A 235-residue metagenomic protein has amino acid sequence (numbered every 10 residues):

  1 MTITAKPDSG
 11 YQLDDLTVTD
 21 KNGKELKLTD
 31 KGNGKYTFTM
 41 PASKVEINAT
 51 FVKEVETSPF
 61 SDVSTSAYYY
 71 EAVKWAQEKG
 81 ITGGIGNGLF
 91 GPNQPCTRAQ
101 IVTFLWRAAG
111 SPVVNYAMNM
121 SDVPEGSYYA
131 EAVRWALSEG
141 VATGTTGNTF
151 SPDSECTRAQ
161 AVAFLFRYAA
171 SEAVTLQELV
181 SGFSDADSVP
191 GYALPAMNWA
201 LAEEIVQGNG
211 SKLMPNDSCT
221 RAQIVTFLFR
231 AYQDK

Functional and structural regions predicted by a protein language model:
M1-T37: Surface-exposed interfaces of beta-sheet-rich extracellular modules
M1-T4, A67-G80, L89: Extracellular/luminal Pro/Thr/Ser-rich low-complexity repeat and linker "mucin-like" segments that act as
I3-A5, K35-M40, F90, F150 (+1 more regions): Generic recognition of long tandem-repeat/solenoid scaffolds
I3-A5, L16, Y36-F38, A49 (+2 more regions): Extracellular/surface recognition and adhesion modules
L26-D30, V52-Y70, G83-E131, E139-A159 (+3 more regions): Feature responds to low-complexity, polar/acidic, surface-exposed segments characteristic of secreted/exported proteins
M40-K53: C-terminal beta-strand-rich structural cap/linker in extracellular carbohydrate-active enzymes
